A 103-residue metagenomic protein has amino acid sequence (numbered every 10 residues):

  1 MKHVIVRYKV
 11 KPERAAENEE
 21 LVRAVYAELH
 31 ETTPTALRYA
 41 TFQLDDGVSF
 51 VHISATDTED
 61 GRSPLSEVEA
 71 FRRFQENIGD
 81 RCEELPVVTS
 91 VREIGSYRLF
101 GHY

Functional and structural regions predicted by a protein language model:
K2, N18-E19, V48, Q75: Low-complexity, intrinsically disordered short peptide segments enriched in small/polar/basic residues
K2-K9, L37-E69: Short, well-ordered beta-strand segments in beta-rich or mixed alpha/beta enzyme and ligand-binding folds
K9-E20: Short, surface-exposed ligand-recognition loops at beta-strand->loop->(often short) alpha-helix junctions that present
R14-A16, D60-R62, S96: Residue-level signal for secondary-structure boundary sites
A24, E28-L37, A55-S90: An amphipathic, aromatic/His-enriched active-site/gating alpha helix that lines ligand/cofactor pockets
T41, S90-E93: Hydrophobic/anchoring residues in structured secondary elements
I94-Y103: Acidic/histidine-enriched, glycine/proline-rich intrinsically disordered or flexible terminal extensions
